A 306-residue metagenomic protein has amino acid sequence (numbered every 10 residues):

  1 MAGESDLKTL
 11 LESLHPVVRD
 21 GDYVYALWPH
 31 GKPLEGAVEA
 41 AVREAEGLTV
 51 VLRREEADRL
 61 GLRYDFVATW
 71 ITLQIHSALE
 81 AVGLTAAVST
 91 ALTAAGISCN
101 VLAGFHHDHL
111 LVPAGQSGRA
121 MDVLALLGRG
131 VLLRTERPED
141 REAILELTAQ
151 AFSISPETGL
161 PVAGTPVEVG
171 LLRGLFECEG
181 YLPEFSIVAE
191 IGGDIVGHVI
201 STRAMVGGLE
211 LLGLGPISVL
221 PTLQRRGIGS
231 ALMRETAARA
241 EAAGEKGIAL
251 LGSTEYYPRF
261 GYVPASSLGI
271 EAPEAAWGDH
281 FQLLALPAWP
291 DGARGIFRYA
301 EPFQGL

Functional and structural regions predicted by a protein language model:
M1-T90, L214: Regulatory modules associated with amino-acid/nitrogen control
A81, D194, L220-A231, A243 (+1 more regions): Conserved glycine-rich acetyl-CoA-binding loop
L132-E146: A short beta-loop-alpha structural element at the N-terminal edge of CoA-dependent acyl/N-acetyltransferase catalytic
L145-I200: Active-site rim helix/loop that mediates acceptor-substrate recognition in acyltransferases
A204-L214, Q224: A conserved beta-turn-beta hairpin within the catalytic core of GNAT-like acetyltransferases that forms part
L214, V219, R225-A238, A249-L250: Conserved acetyl-CoA-binding loop-helix of GNAT-fold acetyltransferases
A242-K246, L251-W277: Conserved active-site alpha-helix within GNAT-family acetyltransferase domains
E271-L306: C-terminal "cap" of GNAT-fold acetyltransferases
